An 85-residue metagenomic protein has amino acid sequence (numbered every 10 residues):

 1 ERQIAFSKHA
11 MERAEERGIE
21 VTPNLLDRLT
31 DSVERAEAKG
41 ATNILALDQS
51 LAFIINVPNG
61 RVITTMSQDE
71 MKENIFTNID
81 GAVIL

Functional and structural regions predicted by a protein language model:
E1-L85: Ribonuclease/tRNase effector modules and their secretory precursors
